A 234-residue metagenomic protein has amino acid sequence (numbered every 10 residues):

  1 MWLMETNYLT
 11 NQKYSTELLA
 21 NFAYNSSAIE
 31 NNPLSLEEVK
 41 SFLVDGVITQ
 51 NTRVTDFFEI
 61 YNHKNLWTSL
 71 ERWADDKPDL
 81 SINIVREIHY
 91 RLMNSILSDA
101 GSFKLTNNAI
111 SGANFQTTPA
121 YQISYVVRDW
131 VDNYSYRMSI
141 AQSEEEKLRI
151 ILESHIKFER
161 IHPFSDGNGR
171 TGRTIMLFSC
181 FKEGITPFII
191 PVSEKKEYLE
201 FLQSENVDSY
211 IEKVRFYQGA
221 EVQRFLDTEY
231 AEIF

Functional and structural regions predicted by a protein language model:
M1-F234: FIC/Doc superfamily catalytic core
